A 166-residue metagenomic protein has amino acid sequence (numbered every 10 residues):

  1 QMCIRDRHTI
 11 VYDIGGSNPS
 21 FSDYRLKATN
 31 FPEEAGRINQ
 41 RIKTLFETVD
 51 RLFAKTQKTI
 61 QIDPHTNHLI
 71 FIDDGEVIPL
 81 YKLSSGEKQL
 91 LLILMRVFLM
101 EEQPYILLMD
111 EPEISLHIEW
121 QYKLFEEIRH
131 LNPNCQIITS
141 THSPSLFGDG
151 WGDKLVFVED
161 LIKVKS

Functional and structural regions predicted by a protein language model:
M2-I4: Short, small-residue-biased leader/transition segments that mark boundaries at the very start of proteins
Y12-E33: A short, surface-exposed helix-loop junction/capping segment
E33-E34, F98: Hydrophobic transmembrane alpha-helices of secondary-active solute transporters
E47-S166: Switch/communication elements of ASCE P-loop NTPase nucleotide-binding domains
